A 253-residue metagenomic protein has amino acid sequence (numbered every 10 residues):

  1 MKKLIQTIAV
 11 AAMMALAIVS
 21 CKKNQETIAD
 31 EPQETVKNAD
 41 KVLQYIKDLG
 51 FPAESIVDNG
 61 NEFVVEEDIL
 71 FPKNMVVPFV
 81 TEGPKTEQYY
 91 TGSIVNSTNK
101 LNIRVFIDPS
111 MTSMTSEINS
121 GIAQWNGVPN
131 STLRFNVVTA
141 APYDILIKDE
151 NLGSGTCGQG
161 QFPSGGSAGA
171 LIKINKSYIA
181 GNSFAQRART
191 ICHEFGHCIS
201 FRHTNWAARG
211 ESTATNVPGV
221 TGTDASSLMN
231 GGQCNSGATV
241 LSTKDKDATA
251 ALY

Functional and structural regions predicted by a protein language model:
M1-A9: Bacterial N-terminal signal peptides that target proteins for export
L16-S20: C-terminal motif of bacterial Sec signal peptides marking the signal peptidase cleavage site
N24-S113: Disordered inhibitory propeptide/activation segment of secreted metzincin zinc metalloprotease zymogens, centered on
N102-I107, F135-S154: Acidic helix-start/capping segments at beta-turn-to-alpha-helix junctions
D108-N136: A short alpha-helix/helix-coil micro-patch that ends at or immediately precedes a cysteine
M114, L146-L171: Catalytic zinc-binding patch centered on the HExxH motif and its immediate surroundings that defines zinc-dependent
Q159-S183, A225-C234, A251: Active-site scaffold of zinc-dependent metalloenzymes
F184-A185, R189-K244: The catalytic-center signature of Zn2+-dependent metalloproteases
